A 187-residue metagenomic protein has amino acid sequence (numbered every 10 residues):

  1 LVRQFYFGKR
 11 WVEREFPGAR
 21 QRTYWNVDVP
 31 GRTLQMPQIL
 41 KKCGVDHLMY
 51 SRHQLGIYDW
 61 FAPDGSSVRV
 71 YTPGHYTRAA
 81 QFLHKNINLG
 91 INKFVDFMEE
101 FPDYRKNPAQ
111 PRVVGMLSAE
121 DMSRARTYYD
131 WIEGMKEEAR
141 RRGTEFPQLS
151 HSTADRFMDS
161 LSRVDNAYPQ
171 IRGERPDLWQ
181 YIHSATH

Functional and structural regions predicted by a protein language model:
L1-H187: Catalytic-domain carbohydrate-binding cleft regions of carbohydrate-active enzymes
